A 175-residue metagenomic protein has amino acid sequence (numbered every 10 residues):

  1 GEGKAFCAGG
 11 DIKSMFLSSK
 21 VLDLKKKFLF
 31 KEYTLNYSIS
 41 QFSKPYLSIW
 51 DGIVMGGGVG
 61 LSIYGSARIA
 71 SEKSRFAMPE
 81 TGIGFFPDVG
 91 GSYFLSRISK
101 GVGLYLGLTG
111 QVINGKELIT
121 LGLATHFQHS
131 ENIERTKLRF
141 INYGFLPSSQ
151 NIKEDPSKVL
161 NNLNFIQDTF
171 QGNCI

Functional and structural regions predicted by a protein language model:
G1-T34, G84: Glycine- (often His-adjacent) and acidic-residue-rich active-site loop that binds/positions the CoA thioester
V21-K25, I69-I98: Short, flexible helix-coil linker/hinge segments at the edges of structured domains or between repeats
L24, S38-Q41: Conserved helix-loop functional segments at active or binding sites
S40-I83, Y105-G115, H126: Glycine-rich beta-to-alpha active-site loop
V89-P147: Contiguous mid-protein beta-loop-alpha structural module that forms a pocket-lining wall or clamp of enzyme active
H129-I175: Amphipathic alpha-helical blocks and their helix-capping loop/short-beta junctions
